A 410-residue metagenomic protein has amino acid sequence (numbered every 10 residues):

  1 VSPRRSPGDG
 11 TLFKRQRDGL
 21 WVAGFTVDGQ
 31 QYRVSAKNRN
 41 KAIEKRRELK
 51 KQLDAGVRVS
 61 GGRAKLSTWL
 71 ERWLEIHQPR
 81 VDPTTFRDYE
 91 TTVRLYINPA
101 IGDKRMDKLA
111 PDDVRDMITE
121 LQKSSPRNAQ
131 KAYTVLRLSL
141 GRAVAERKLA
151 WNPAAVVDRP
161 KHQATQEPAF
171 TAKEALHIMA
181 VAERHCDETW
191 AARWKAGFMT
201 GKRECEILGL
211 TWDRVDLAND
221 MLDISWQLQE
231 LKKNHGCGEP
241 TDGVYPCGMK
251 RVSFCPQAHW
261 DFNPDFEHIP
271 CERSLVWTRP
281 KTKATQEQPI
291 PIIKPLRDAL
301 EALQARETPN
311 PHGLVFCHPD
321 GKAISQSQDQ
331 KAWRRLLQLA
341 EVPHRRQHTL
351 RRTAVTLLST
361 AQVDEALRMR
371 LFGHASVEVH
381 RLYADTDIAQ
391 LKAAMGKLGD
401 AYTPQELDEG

Functional and structural regions predicted by a protein language model:
V1-P3, N219, Q227-E287, P319-D320 (+2 more regions): C-terminal secondary-structure termini that scaffold catalytic or DNA-interacting sites
V1-Q16: Short N-terminal "domain-start" leader segments that mark the transition from disordered tails or signal peptides into
F13-D112, A302-V315, G321-K322, D385-I388 (+1 more regions): N-terminal DNA-binding module of tyrosine recombinases/phage integrases
R17-G19, A129-T134, A145, L149-L210 (+5 more regions): Basic, Lys/Arg- and aromatic-enriched nucleic-acid-binding interface segment
G19-F25, L222-I224, I292: Short beta-strand motif preference
V34-N38, G62, L74-P153, A164-E167 (+4 more regions): N-terminal core-binding DNA-recognition domain of tyrosine site-specific recombinases/integrases
A155-V156, N219-Q227, R346, L357 (+2 more regions): Short functional hotspots where side chains directly engage DNA or cofactors
A180-W190, T200, I290, D298 (+3 more regions): Short, basic (Lys/Arg/His-rich) helix/loop patches that form interaction surfaces in the mid-to-C-terminal regions
